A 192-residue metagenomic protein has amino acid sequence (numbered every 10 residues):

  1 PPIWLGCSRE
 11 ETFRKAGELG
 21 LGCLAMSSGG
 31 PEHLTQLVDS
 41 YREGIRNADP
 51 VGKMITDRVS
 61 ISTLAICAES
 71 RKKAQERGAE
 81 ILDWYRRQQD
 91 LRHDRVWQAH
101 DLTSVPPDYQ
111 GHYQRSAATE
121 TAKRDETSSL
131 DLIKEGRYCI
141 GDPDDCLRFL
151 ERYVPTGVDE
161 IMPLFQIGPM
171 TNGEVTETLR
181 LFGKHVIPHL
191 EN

Functional and structural regions predicted by a protein language model:
I3, A16, Y41, A74 (+3 more regions): Conserved, mostly hydrophobic/aromatic
I3-G6, C23-M26, D57-L64, I161-P163: Hydrophobic faces of well-ordered beta-strands that scaffold small-molecule active sites in alpha/beta enzyme cores
R9-V38, R42: A conserved active-site cap/scaffold subdomain adjacent to cofactor or substrate pockets
T12, E32-H33, A68-S70, G168-N172: Flexible loop/turn segments at secondary-structure boundaries
L19, T156-V158: Structural motif
S28-P31, W97, L164-T176: Glycine-rich, proline-tolerant flexible connector loops at the mouths of alpha/beta enzymes
E32-P155: An alpha-helical appendage that flanks or caps ligand/catalytic pockets
H33-G44, M170-E191: C-terminal helical cap(s) of enzyme catalytic domains, especially alpha/beta-barrels
